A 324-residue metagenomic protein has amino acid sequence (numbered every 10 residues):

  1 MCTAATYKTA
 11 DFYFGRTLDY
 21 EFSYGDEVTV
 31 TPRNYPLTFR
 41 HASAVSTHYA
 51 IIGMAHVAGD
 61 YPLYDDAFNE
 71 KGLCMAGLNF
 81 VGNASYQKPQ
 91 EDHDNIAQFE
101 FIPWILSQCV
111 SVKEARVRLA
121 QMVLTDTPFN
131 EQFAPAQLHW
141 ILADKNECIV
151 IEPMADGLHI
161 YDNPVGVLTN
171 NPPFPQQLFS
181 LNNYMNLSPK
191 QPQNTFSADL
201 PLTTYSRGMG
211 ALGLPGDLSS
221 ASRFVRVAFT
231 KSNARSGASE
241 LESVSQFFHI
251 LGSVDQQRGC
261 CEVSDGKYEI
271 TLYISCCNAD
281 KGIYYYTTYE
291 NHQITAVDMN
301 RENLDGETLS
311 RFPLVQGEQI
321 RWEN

Functional and structural regions predicted by a protein language model:
M1-H93, D126, P313-V315, N324: A contiguous strand-loop segment
M1-Y13, T127-P128, P135-A136, K145-E147 (+1 more regions): C-terminus-biased signal that marks the final domain/tail of proteins
G15, G77, E152, Y285-T287: Beta-strand residues in well-ordered beta-sheet regions across diverse protein folds
Y20-F22, V81-N83, D156-H159, G166 (+1 more regions): Short, surface-exposed beta-strand-loop junctions and turns on beta-sheet-rich folds
F68, I149-P153, S275: Broad, structure-driven detector of short, well-ordered beta-strand segments within folded domains
D92-P128, E240-F248: Proteins synthesized as precursors that undergo proteolytic processing into mature forms
R116-E152: Aromatic- and glycine-enriched pocket-lining scaffold segments that form the walls of small-molecule binding clefts
